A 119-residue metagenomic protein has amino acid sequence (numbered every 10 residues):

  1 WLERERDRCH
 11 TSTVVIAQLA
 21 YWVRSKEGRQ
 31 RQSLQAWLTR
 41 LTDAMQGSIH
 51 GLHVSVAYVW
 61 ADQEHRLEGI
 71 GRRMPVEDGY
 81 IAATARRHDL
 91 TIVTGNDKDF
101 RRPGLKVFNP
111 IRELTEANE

Functional and structural regions predicted by a protein language model:
W1-A83, R101-L105, I111-N118: PIN-domain endoribonuclease scaffold, especially VapC-family toxins
R86: Short alpha-helix at the nucleotide-sugar/activated-sugar donor binding site of glycosyltransferases and closely
G95: Conserved acidic donor-binding loop of glycosyltransferase catalytic domains
K98: Flexible glycine-rich beta->alpha loop in the catalytic core of nucleotide-sugar glycosyltransferases
